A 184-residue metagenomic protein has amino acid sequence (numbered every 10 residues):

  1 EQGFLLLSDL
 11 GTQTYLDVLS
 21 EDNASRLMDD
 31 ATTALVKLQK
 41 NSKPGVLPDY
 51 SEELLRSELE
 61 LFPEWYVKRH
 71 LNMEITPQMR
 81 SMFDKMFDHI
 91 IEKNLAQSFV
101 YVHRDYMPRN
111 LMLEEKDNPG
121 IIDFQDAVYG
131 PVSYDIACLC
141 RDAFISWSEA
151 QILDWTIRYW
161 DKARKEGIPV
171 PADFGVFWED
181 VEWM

Functional and structural regions predicted by a protein language model:
E1-S57, L61, K68-L71, A96: ATP-binding pocket architecture of kinase catalytic cores
L5, L10, S57, L61 (+5 more regions): Generic alpha-helical secondary structure signal
T14-V18, I121, L139: Short small-residue beta-strand/loop micro-motif enriched in glycine and branched aliphatics
E21-M28, T76, R80, I145 (+1 more regions): Flexible, glycine- and charge-enriched loops at secondary-structure boundaries
D29, E53-H89, K93-S98, E166-M184: Helix-rich C-terminal or lid/interface subdomains of diverse kinases
L38, F87-Y134, A143-W147: Active-site acidic catalytic loop and adjacent metal/ATP-binding pocket of ATP-dependent phosphoryl transfer enzymes
G45-P48, E52-R56, P108, L113 (+2 more regions): Glycan-recognition and catalytic cores of secretory/periplasmic carbohydrate-active enzymes
L61-H70, S133-P169: Active-site activation/catalytic loop segments of kinase-like enzymes and analogous catalytic loops in related
